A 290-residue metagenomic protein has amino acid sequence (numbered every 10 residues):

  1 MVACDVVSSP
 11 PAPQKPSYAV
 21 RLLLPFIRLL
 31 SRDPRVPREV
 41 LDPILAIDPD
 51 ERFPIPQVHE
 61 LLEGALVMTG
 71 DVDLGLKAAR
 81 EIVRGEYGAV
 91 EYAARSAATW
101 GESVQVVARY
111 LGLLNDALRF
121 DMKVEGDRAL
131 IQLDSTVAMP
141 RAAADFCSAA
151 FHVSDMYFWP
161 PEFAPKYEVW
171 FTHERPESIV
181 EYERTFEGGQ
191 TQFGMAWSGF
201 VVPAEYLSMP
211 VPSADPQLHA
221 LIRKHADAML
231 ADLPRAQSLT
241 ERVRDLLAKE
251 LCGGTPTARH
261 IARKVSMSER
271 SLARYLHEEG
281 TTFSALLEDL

Functional and structural regions predicted by a protein language model:
M1-L130: N-terminal low-complexity or simple alpha-helical regulatory segments that function as activation/interaction modules
Y18, M139, A143, R235: Short, contiguous, pocket-lining structural segments that sit at or immediately flank catalytic/ligand-binding sites
D33, V72, L114, F158 (+3 more regions): Solvent-exposed amphipathic alpha-helical surface segments
Q57, F146, A150, L221 (+1 more regions): Charged catalytic carboxylate motif
L62, S148-H152, A226: Hydrophobic alpha-helical core bundles mediating ligand binding, dimerization, or RNAP-core interactions
G88-Y206: N-terminal regulatory/effector-sensing and dimerization cores that precede helix-turn-helix DNA-binding domains
P176-E177, Y182-L290: Extended mid-to-C-terminal alpha-helical interaction segments
